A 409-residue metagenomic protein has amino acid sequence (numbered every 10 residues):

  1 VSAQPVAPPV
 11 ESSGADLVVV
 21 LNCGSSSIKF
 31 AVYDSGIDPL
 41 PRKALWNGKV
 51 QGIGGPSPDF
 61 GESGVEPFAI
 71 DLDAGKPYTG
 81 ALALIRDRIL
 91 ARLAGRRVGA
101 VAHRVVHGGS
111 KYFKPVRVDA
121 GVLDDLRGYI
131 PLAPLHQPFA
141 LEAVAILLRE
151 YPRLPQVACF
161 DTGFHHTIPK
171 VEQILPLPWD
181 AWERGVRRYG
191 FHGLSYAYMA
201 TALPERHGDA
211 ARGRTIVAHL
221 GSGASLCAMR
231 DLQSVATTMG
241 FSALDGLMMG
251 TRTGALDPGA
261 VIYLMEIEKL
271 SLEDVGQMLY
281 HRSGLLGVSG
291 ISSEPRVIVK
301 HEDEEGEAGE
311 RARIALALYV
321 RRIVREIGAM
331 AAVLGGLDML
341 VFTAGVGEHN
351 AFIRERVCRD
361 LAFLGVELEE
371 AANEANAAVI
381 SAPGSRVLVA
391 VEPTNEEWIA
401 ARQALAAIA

Functional and structural regions predicted by a protein language model:
P5-G14, F139-Y151, L194-T215: Conserved phosphate-binding catalytic cores of ATP/NTP-utilizing and phosphoryl-transfer enzymes
V18-V20, S26-G75: Short glycine-rich, Thr/Ser-proximal phosphate-binding strand/loop in the N-terminal lobe of ATP-dependent enzymes
I85, I89-H136, P155-V157, G163-I174: Short beta-strand-loop/turn "lid" adjacent to the catalytic site in phosphate-handling enzymes
F164-I267: Glycine-rich phosphate-binding loop of actin/hexokinase-like ATP-binding domains
M199-A202, R206, A317-G335: Phosphate/ATP-binding catalytic cores across multiple sugar-kinase/actin-like superfamilies, primarily ASKHA
G221, D338-L361: Glycine-rich phosphate-binding loops at beta-strand->alpha-helix junctions
E268-A315: A mobile "lid/hinge" subdomain adjacent to the ATP/sugar-phosphate binding pocket shared across diverse ATP-dependent
A351, E355-E396: Conserved phosphate-binding/catalytic loops in two-lobed NTP-binding clefts
